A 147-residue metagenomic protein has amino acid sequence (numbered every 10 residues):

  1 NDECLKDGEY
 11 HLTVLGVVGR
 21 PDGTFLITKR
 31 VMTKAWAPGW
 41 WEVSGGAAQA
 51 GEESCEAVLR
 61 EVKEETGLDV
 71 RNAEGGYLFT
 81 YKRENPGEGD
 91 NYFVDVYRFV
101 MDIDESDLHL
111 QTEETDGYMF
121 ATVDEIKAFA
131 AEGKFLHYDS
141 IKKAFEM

Functional and structural regions predicted by a protein language model:
N1-D2, K34, G39, Y77-M147: Nudix hydrolase/Nudix homology domain
N1-L15, P21: Acidic, metal-coordinating catalytic segment for phosphate/diphosphate chemistry, firing primarily on the Nudix
D2-C4, V31, S54: Residue-level structural signal for beta-strand termini and adjacent loop
E9, R30-M32, P38: Short, His- and charge-rich active-site/binding loops that engage polyanionic ligands
G16, S44, Y97-F99: A structural signal for short, well-ordered beta-strand segments
T24-I27: Hydrophobic "anchor" residues
M32-K34, A48-Q49: Short, catalytically relevant binding-site loops at active-site mouths
V43-G76: The catalytic Nudix box helix
